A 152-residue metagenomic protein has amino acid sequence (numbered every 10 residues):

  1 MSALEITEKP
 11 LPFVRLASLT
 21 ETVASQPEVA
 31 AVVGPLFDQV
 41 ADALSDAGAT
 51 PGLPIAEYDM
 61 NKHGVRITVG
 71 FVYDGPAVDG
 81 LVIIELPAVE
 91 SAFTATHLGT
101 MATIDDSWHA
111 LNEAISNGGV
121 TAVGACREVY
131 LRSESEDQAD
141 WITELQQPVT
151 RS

Functional and structural regions predicted by a protein language model:
M1-S152: A solvent-exposed interaction/effector surface
